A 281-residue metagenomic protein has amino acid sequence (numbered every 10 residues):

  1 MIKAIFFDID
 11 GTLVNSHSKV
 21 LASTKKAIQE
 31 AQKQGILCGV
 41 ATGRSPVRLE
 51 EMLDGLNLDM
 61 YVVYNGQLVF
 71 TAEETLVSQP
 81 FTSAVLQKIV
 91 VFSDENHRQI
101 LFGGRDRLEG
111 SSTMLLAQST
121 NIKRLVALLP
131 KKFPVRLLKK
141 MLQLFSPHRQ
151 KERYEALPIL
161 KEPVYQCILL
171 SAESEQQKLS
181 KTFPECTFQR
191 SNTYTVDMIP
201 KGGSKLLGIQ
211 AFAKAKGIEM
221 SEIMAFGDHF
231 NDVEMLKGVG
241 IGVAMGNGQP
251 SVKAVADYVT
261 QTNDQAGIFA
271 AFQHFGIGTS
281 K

Functional and structural regions predicted by a protein language model:
M1-I2, D8, N15, L21 (+2 more regions): Mg2+-dependent phosphoryl-transfer enzymes with acidic/Ser/Thr/Gly-rich catalytic loops
H17, S23-L128: Active-site phosphate-binding/coordination module
A31, T42, N65, C167 (+3 more regions): Residue-level signal for inorganic ion chemistry
G35-G39, V164-C167, S221-E222, K237-I241: Short active-site oxyanion
P46-E50, E175-Q177, L206, D232-V233: Short, well-ordered alpha-helical microsegments
L58-G66, T187-N192, G242-G246, T260-T262: Short hydrophobic/aromatic-enriched beta-strand-loop microsegments
G66, S171-E175, G246-P250: Short, polar loop motifs at secondary-structure junctions
R98, D106-F226: Conserved acidic, metal-coordinating active-site core of Asp-based, Mg2+-dependent phosphoryl-transfer enzymes
